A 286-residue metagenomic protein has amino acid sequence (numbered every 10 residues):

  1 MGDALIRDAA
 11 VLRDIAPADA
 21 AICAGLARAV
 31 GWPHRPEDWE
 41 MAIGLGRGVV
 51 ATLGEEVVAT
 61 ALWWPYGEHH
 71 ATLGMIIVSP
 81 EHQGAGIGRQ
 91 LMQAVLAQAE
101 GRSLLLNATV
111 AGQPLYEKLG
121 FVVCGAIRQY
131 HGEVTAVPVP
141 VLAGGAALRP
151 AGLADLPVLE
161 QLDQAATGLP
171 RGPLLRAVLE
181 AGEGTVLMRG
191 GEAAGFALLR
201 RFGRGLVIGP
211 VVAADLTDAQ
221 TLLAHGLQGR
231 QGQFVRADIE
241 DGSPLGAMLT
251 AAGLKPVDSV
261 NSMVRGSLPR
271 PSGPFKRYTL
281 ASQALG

Functional and structural regions predicted by a protein language model:
M1-I6, A16-P17, A21, M41 (+6 more regions): Intrinsically disordered, low-complexity, positively biased terminal segments
D14, R28-G44, A51, E56-G86 (+1 more regions): Basic, Lys/Arg-rich alpha-helical nucleic-acid-recognition elements, primarily the DNA-binding modules of transcription
S103-N107, V122-A136, P256-L268: Conserved catalytic-core motifs of GNAT/GCN5-like acyltransferases
Y116-F121, L249: Conserved active-site tyrosine of GNAT-family acetyltransferases
C124, Q129-P157, L162-D163: Surface-exposed beta-loop interaction hotspot
